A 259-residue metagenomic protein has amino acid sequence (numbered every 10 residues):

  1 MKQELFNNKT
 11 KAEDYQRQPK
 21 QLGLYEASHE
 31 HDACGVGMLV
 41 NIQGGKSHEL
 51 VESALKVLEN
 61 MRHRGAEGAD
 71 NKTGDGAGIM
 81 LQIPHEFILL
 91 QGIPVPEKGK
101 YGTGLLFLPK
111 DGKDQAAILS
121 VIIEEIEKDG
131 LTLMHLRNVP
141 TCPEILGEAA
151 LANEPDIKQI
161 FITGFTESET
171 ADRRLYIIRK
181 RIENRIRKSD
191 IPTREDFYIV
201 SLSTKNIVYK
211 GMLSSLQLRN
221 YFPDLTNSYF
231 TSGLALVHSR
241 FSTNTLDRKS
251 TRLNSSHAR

Functional and structural regions predicted by a protein language model:
K2-R252: N-terminal segments that mediate ammonia production and transfer in glutamine-dependent amidotransferase systems
L253-R259: Single conserved hydrophobic/aromatic residue that forms the stacking wall/gate of nucleotide- or nucleobase-binding
